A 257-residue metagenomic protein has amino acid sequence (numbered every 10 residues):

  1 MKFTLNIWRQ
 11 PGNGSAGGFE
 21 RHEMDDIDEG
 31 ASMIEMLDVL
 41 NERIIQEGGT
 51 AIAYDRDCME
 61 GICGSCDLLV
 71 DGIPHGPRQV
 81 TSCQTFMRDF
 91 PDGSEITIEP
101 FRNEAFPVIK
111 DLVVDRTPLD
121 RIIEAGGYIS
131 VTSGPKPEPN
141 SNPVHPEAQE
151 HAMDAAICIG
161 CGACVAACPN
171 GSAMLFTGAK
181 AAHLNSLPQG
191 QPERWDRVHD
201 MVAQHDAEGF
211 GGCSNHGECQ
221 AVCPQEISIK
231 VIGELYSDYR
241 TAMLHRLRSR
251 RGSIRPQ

Functional and structural regions predicted by a protein language model:
M1-E23: Eukaryote-biased recognition of intrinsically disordered, low-complexity regulatory segments
G17-E35: Short, flexible N-terminal segments of the mature chain
E20-M24, V80-S82, P169: Well-ordered beta-strand positions in beta-sheet-rich domains
A31-T50, T97-Q257: Ferredoxin-type iron-sulfur electron-transfer modules in oxidoreductases and energy-metabolism complexes
V39-I73: A basic, amphipathic helix-loop patch mediating RNA/tRNA/ribosome contacts
C63-P118: A generic, well-ordered mixed alpha/beta core segment in the N-terminal half of proteins
